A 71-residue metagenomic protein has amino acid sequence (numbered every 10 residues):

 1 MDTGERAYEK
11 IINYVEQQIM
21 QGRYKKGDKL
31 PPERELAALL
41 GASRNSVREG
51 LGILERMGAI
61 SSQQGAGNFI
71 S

Functional and structural regions predicted by a protein language model:
M1-S71: Short linear motifs at protein or domain termini
